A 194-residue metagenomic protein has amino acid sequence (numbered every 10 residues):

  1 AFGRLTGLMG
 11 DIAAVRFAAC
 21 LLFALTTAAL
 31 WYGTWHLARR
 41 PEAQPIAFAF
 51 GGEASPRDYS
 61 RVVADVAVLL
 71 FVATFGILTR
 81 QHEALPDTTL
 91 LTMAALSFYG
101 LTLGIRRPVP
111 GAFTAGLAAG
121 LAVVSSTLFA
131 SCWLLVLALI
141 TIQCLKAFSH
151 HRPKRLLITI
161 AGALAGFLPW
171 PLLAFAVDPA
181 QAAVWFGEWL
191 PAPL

Functional and structural regions predicted by a protein language model:
G7-A28, G33, S60-R61, D65 (+1 more regions): Loop-to-helix entry region of an early transmembrane alpha helix in multi-pass inner-membrane enzymes
F17-S55, A73, L96: Transmembrane-helix motifs of polytopic, lipid-linked glycan transferases
L21-A24, V72, T88-Y99, A112-A115: Alpha-helical transmembrane segments of multi-pass membrane proteins
T34-A38, F98-R107, A138-R152: Structural signal for the C-terminal ends of transmembrane alpha-helices and the immediately following loop
R57-D58, V62, S97-T114, A118-A122: Membrane-interface transmembrane helices that cradle and orient dolichyl/undecaprenyl
A64-V72: Short helix- or helix-capping micro-motifs that position conserved polar/aromatic residues at function-defining sites
G76-T89, L128: Short acidic/glycine- and proline-prone juxtamembrane loop motifs at membrane-interface regions of multi-pass membrane
L117-L194: Transmembrane-lumen/periplasm boundary regions of multi-pass, lipid-linked membrane glycan transferases
